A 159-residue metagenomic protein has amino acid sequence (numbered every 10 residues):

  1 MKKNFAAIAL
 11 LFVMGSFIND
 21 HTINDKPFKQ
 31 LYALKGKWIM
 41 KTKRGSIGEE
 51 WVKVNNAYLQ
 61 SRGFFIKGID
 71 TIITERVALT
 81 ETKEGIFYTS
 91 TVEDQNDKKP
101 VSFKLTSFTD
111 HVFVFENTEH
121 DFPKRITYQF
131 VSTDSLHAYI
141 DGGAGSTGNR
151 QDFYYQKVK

Functional and structural regions predicted by a protein language model:
M1-P27: Bacterial Sec-dependent N-terminal signal peptides
H21, K104, D110, S135-K159: Edge beta-strand at a domain terminus
I23-K37: N-terminal helix-cap/turn-to-beta initiation motif at the start of protein domains
S46-E119: Central antiparallel beta-sheet cores of small beta-barrel/beta-sandwich binding domains
G48, R125, D152: Short hydrophobic/aromatic beta-strand element in the GNAT-like acyltransferase core that lines or flanks the acyl-donor
E50-V54, Q129-V131, Y155: Aromatic-rich beta-strand edge motifs centered on tyrosine
D110-H111, F115-N117, D121-F130, D141: Well-ordered alpha/beta subsegment
